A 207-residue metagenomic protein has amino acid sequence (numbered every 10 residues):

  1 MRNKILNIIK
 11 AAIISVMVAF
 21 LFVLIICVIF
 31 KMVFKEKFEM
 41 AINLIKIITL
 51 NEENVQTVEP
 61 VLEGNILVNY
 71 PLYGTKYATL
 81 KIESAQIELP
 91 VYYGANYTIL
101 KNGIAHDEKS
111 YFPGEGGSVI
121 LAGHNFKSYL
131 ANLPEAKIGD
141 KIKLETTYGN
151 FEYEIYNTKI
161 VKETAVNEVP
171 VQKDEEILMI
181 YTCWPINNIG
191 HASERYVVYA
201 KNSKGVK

Functional and structural regions predicted by a protein language model:
K4-K207: Solvent-exposed, non-transmembrane regions of membrane-associated and secreted proteins
